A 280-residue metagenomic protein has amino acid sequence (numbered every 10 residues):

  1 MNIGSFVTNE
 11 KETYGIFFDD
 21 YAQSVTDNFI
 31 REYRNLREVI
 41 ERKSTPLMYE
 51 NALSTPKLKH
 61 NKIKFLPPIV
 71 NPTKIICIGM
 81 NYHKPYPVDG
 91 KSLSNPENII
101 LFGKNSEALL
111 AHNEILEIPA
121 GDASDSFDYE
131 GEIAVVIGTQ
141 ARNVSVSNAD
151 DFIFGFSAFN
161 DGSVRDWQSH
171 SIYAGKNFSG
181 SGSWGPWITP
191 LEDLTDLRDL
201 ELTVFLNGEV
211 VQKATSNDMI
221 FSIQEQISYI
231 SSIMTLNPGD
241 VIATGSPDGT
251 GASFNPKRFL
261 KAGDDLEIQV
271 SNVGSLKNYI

Functional and structural regions predicted by a protein language model:
M1-I99, E209, E267: N-terminal non-catalytic cap/leader segment that marks the start of a structured domain
G4, F65-P67, V88-S92, L116-F127 (+3 more regions): A generic local secondary-structure boundary/capping motif
V7, K104-S106, N113, A120 (+5 more regions): Short, structured patches in soluble enzyme cores that scaffold and shape functional sites
T8-E10, Y49, L53-L58, P85 (+2 more regions): Catalytic-pocket segment enriched in acidic/His residues
L93-H112, Y129, K261-N272: Structural signature of FAD isoalloxazine-binding scaffolds in flavoprotein oxidoreductases
P96-E97, L101-N105, N148-S179, N217-S222: Flexible glycine-rich active-site/ligand-binding loops centered on an Asp-His dyad
